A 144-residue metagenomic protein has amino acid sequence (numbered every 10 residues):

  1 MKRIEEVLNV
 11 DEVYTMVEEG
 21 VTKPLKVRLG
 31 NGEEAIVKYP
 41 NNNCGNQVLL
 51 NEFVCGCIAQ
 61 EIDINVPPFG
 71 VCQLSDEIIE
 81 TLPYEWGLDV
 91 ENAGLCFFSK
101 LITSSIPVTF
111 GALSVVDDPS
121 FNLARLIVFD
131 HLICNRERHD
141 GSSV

Functional and structural regions predicted by a protein language model:
K2-F110, N135-R136: Conserved ATP-binding subdomain of kinase catalytic cores across diverse folds
S105, F110-V144: Conserved kinase catalytic-core segment
